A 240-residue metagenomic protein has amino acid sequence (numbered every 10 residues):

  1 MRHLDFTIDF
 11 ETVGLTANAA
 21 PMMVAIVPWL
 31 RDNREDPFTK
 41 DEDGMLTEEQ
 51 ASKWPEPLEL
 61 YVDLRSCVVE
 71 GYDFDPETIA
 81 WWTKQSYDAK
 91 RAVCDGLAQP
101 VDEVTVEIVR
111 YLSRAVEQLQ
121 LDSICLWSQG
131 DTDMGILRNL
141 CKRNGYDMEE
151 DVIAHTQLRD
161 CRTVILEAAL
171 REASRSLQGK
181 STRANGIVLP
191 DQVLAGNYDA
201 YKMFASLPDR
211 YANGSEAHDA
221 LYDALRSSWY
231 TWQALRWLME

Functional and structural regions predicted by a protein language model:
R2, E11-S128: Conserved non-catalytic scaffold segment of RNase H-like nuclease domains
T7-D9: Short hydrophobic beta-strand that contains or immediately precedes a catalytic carboxylate
T12-G14, G130-T132, T163-I165: Short, flexible loop/turn elements at secondary-structure junctions
C125-D131, I136-N139, G179-E240: Acidic, Mg2+-coordinating catalytic module of metal-dependent nucleases/exonucleases that use a two-metal-ion mechanism
T132-T156: Substrate-recognition/cap helix-loop segment adjacent to the acidic, metal-dependent catalytic center of Asp-based
N144-E150, R171-T182, W237-M239: Substrate-binding/catalytic groove segments of enzymes that remodel or degrade extracellular structural polymers
E150-R175: Short, flexible loop segments at boundaries between secondary-structure elements
